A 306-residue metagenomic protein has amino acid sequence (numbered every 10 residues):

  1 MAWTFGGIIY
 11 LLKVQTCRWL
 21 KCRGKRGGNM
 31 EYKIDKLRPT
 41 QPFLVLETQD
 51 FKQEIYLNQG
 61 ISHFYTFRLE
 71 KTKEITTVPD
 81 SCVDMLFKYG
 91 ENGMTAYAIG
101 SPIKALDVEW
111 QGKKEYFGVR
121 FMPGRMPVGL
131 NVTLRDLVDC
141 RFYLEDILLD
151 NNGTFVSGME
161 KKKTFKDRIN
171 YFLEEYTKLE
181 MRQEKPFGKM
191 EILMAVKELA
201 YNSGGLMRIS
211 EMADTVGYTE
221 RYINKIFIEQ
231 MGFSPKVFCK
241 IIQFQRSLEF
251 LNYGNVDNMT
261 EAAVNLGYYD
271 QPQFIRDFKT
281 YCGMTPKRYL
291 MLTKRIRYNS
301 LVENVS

Functional and structural regions predicted by a protein language model:
G6-M194, A200-N202, R208-S210, V216-E220 (+5 more regions): Alpha-helical bundle regulatory/interaction domains
M207, N224-E229, K236-C239: Long, low-complexity intrinsically disordered regions
E229-F233, F278-Y289: A secondary-structure capping/hinge motif
